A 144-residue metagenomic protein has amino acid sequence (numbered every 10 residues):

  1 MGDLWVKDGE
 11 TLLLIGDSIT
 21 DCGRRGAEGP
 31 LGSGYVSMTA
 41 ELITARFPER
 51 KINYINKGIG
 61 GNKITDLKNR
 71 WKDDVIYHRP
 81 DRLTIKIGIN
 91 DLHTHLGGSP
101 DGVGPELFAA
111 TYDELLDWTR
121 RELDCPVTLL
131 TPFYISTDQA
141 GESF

Functional and structural regions predicted by a protein language model:
M1-G60, K72-R79: Serine-esterase "nucleophile elbow" of acetyl-processing enzymes
V6, M38-N53, D66-F144: Alpha-helical cap/lid subdomain in secreted, periplasmic, or secretory-pathway luminal O-acyl-processing enzymes
